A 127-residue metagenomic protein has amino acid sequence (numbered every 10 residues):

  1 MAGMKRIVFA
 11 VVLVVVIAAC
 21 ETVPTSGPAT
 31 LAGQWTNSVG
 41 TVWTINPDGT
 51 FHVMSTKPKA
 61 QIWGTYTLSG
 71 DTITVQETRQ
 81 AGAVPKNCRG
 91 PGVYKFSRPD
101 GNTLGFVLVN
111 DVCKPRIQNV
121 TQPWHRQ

Functional and structural regions predicted by a protein language model:
M1-G3: N-terminal amphipathic/basic-hydrophobic helices that include classical n-h-c signal peptides and signal-anchor
K5-A10: Sec-dependent signal peptide recognition, specifically the positively charged N-region followed immediately by
V16-A19: C-terminal motif of bacterial Sec signal peptides marking the signal peptidase cleavage site
E21-T36, W43-N46, H125-Q127: N-terminal helix-cap/turn-to-beta initiation motif at the start of protein domains
T22-P24, G105-Q127: Edge beta-strand at a domain terminus
N37-S38, V42, S55-V112: Contiguous, well-ordered beta-strand patches that form the walls/edges of small beta-barrel/beta-sandwich domains
